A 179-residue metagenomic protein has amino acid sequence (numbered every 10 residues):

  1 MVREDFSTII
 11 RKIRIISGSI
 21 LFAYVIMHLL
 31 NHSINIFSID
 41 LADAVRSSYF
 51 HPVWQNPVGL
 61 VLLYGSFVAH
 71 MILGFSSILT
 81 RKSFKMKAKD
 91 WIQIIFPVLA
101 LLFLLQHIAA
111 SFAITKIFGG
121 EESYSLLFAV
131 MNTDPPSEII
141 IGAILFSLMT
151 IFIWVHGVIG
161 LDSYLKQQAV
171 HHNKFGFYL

Functional and structural regions predicted by a protein language model:
M1-L179: Membrane-embedded alpha-helical bundles that constitute the cytochrome b-like, heme-associated redox core of multi-pass
